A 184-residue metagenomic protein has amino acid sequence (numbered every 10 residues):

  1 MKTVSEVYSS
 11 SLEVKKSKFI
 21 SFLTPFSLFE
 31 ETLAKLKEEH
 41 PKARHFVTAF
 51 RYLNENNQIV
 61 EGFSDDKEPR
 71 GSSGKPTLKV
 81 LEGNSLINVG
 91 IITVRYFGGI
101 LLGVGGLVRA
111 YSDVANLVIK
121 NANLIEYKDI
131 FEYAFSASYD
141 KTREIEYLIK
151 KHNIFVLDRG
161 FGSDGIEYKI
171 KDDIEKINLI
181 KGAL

Functional and structural regions predicted by a protein language model:
M1-S72, R159, G182-L184: C-terminal regulatory domains involved in ligand/effector binding and gene-expression control
F46-T48, N123-E132, R159-G162: Interdomain boundary/hinge elements
I87-F97: Glycine- and acidic-rich phosphate- and metal-coordinating loops
V104-L107, Y111-I130: Long, charge-dense
I125-Y139, E167-Y168: Short glycine-/aliphatic-rich beta-strand segments at the starts of folded cytosolic domains
A137-F155, L179: Short amphipathic alpha-helix segments
I170-I177: Terminal, non-globular segments
